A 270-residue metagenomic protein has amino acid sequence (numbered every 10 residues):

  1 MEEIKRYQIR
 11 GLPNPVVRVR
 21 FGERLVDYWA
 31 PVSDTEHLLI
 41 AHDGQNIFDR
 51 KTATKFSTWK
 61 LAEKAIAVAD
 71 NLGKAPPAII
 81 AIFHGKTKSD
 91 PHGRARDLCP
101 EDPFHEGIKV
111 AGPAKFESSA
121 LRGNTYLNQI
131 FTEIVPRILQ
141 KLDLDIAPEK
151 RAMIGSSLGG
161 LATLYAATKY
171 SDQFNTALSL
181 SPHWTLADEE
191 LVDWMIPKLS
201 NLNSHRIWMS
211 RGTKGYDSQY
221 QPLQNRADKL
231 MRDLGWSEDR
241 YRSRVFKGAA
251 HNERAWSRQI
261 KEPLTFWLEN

Functional and structural regions predicted by a protein language model:
M1-N270: Non-catalytic cap/lid and distal C-terminal segments of serine-dependent acyl enzymes
